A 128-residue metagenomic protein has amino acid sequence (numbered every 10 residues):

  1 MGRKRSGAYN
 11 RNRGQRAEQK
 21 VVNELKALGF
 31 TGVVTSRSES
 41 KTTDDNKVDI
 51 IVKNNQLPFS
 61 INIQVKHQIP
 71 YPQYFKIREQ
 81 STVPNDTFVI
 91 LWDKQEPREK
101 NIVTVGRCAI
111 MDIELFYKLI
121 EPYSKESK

Functional and structural regions predicted by a protein language model:
M1, K26, K128: Glycine- and charge-rich intrinsically disordered segments
K4-V83: Catalytic centers of nucleases
N85-T87: Short glycine-/polar-rich loops that comprise or flank the Walker A/P-loop and associated switch/sensor motifs
I90-K128: Domain-level recognition of nuclease-like catalytic cores that cleave nucleotide substrates
